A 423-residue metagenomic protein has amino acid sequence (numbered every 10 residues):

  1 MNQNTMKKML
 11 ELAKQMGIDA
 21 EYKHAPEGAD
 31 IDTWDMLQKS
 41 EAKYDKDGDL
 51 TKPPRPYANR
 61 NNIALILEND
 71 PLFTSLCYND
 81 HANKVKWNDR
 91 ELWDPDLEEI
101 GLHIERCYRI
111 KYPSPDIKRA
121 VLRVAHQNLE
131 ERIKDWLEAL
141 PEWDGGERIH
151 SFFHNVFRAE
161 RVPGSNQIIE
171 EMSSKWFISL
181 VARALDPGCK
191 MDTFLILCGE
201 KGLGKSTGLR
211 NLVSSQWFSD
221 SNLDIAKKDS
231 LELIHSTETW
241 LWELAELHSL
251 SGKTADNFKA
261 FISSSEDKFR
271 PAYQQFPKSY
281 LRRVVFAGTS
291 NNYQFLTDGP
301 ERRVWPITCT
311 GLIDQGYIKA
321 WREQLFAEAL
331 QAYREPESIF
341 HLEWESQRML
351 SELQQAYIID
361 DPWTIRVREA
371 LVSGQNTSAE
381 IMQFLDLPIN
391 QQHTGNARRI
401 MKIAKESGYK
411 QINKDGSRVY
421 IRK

Functional and structural regions predicted by a protein language model:
M1-E147, G164-Q167, E171, Q391 (+3 more regions): N-terminal nucleic-acid engagement/recognition segments and initiation subdomains in replication, restriction
P26, P113, S214-S215, S251: Generic structural signal for alpha-helix starts
E27, N62, Y78, N83 (+5 more regions): Short linear sequence elements within intrinsically disordered, low-complexity coil regions
N69, R106, I110, A139 (+10 more regions): A structural signal for alpha-helix termini and helix-coil/disorder junctions
P115-E131, K190, S219-N222, A226-T254 (+5 more regions): Feature primarily recognizes SF3-like P-loop helicase cores of small DNA viruses
A125-T237, T377-A379: P-loop NTPase catalytic core of nucleic-acid-dependent motor ATPases
